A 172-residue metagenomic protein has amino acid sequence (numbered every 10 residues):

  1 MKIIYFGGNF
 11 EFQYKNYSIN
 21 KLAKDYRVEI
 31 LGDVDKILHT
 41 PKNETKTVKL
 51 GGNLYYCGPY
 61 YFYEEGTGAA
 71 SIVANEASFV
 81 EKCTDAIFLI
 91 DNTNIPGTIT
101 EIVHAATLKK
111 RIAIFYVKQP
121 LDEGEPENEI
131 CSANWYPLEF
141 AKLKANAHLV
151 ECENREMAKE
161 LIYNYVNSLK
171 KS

Functional and structural regions predicted by a protein language model:
M1-S172: Conserved catalytic or regulatory cores that recognize and/or transform ribose-phosphate-containing ligands
